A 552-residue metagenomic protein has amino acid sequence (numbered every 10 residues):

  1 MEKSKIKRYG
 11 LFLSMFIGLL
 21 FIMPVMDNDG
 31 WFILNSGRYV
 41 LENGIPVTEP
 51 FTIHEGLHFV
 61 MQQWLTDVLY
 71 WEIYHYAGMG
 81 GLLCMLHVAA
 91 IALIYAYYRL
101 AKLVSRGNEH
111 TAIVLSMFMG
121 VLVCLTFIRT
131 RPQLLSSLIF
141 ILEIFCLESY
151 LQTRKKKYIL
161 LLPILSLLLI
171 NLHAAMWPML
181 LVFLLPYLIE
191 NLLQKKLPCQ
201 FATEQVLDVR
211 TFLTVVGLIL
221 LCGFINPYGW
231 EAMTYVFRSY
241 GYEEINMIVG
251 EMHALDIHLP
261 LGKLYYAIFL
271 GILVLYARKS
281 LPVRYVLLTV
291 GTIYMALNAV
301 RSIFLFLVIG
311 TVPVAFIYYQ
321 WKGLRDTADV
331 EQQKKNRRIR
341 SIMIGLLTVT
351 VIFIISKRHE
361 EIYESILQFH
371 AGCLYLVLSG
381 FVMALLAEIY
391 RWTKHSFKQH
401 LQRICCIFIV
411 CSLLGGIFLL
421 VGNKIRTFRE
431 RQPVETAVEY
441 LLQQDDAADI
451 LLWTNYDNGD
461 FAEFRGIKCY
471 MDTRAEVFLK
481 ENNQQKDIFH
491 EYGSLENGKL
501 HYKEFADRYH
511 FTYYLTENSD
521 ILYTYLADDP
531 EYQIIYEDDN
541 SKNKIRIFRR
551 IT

Functional and structural regions predicted by a protein language model:
I17, G120-C124, F145, Y158-A174 (+3 more regions): Membrane-interface alpha helices of multi-pass inner-membrane proteins
V25-D29, L41-P46, H54-E55, A174-L281 (+3 more regions): Transmembrane catalytic cores of multi-pass membrane glycosyltransferases and polysaccharide-assembly enzymes
C84-S105: Transmembrane-helix motifs of polytopic, lipid-linked glycan transferases
A96, L135-T153, L184-L192: Specific aromatic-rich, kink-prone transmembrane helix
F127-L135: Short acidic/glycine- and proline-prone juxtamembrane loop motifs at membrane-interface regions of multi-pass membrane
E143-I159, G271-S280: Membrane-interface transmembrane helices that cradle and orient dolichyl/undecaprenyl
S149-L167, V209-T214, V283-V290: Short hydrophobic alpha-helices at membrane interfaces in multi-pass membrane enzymes
Q443-N482, F511-S519: Short periplasmic/luminal acceptor-recognition loop of GT-C membrane glycosyltransferases, typified by
